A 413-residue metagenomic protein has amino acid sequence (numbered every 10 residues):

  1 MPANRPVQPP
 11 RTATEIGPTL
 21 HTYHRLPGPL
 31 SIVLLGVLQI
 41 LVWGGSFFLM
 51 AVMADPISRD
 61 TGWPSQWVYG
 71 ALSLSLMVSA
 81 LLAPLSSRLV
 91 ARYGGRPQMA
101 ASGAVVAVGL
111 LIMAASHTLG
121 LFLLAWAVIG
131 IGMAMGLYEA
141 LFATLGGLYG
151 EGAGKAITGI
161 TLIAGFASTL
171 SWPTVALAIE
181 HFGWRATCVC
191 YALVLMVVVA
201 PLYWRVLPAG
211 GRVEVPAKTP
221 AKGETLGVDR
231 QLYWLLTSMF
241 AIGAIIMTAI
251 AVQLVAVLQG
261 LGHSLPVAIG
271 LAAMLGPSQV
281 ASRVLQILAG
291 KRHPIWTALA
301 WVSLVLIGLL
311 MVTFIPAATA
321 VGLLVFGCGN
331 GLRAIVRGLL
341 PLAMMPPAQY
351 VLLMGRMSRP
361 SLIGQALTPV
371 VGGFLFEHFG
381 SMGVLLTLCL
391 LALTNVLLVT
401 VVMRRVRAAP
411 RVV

Functional and structural regions predicted by a protein language model:
I40, G120-G136, A241, T319-L332: Hydrophobic core of transmembrane alpha-helices in multi-pass small-molecule transporters, especially MFS/SLC-type
M50-A54, D229-I287: Extracytoplasmic gate region of multi-pass secondary transporters
L82-G95, S282-P294, F376: Helix-to-loop junctions at the C-terminal end of transmembrane segments in multipass secondary transporters
A104-H117, L304-I315: C-terminal ends and interior cores of transmembrane alpha-helices in multi-pass membrane transporters/permeases
M135-Y149, L332-M345: Intracellular juxtamembrane helix-capping segments at the cytosolic ends of symmetry-related transmembrane helices
G159-G210: Helix-loop-helix hairpin linking two adjacent transmembrane segments in secondary transporters
S168, P347-G380: A late C-terminal transmembrane helix in Major Facilitator Superfamily
L275, Q279, R292-L340: C-terminal transmembrane helical hairpin of 12-TM major facilitator-type secondary transporters
